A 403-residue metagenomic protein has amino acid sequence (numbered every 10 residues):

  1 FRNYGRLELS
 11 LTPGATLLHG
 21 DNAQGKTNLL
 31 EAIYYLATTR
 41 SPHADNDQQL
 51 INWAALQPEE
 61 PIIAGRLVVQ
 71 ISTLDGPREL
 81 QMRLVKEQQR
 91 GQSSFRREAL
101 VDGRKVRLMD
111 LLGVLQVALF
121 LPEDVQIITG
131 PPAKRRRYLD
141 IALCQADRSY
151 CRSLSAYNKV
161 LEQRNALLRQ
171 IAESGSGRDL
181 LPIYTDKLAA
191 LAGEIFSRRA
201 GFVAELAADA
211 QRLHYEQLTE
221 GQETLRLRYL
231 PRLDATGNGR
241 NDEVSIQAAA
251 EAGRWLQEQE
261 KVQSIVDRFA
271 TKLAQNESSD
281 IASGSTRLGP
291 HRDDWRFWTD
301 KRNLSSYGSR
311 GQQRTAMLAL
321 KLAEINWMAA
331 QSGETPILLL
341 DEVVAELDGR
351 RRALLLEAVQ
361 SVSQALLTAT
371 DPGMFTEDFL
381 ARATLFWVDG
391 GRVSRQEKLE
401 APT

Functional and structural regions predicted by a protein language model:
F1-D21, Y35, A54-P58, S176-I337 (+5 more regions): Conserved NTPase motor "head" modules and their coupling/switch loops across ABC/AAA+ ATPases, GTPases, and GHKL ATPases
K26: Conserved lysine of the Walker
T39-I128, P132-K134, D140-Y150, A208-R212 (+1 more regions): Nucleotide-state sensing region of NTPase/ATPase domains
K105-V114, L121-A190, P231-L233: A conserved P-loop NTPase coupling/switch region
F120, P336-L339: Hydrophobic positions in the central parallel beta-sheet of the AAA+
D341-V343: Walker B catalytic acidic pair
Q364-T370: Structural recognition of the conserved hydrophobic beta-strand(s) that form the central parallel beta-sheet of P-loop
